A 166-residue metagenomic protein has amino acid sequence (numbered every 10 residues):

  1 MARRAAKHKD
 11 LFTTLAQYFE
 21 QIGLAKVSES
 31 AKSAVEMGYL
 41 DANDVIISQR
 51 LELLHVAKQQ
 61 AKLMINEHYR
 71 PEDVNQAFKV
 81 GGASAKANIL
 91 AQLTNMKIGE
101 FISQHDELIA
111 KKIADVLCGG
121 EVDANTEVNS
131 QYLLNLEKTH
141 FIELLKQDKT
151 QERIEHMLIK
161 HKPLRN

Functional and structural regions predicted by a protein language model:
A2-K26, S30, E36, A42 (+1 more regions): Intrinsically disordered, low-complexity segments enriched in small/flexible residues
